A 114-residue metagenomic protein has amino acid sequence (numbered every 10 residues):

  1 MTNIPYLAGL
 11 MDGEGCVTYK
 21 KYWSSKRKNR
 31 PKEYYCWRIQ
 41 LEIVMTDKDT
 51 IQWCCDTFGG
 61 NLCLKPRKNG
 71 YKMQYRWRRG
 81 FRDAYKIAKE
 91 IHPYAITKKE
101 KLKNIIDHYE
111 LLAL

Functional and structural regions predicted by a protein language model:
M1-L114: Internal intein/HINT superfamily modules and their associated LAGLIDADG
